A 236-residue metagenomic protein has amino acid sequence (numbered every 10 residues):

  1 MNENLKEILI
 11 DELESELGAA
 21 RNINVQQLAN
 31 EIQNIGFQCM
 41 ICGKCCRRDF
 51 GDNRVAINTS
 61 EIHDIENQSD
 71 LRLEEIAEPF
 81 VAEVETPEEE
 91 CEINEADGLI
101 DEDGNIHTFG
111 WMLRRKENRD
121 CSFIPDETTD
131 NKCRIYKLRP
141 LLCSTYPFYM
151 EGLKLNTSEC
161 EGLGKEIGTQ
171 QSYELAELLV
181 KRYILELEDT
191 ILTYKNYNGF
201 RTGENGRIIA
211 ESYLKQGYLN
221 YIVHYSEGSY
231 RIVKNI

Functional and structural regions predicted by a protein language model:
M1-I236: Short loop/turn segments that flank or connect secondary-structure elements
